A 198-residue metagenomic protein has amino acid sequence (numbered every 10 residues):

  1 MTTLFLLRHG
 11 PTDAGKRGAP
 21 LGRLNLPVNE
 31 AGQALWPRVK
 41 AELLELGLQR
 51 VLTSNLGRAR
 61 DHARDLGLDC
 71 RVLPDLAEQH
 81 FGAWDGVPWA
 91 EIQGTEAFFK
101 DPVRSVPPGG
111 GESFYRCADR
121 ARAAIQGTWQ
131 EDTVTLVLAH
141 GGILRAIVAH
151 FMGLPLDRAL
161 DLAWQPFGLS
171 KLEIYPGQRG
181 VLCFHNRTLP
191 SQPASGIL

Functional and structural regions predicted by a protein language model:
T2, V72, Q79-A90, E131 (+1 more regions): Acidic, low-complexity terminal tails and accessory targeting/binding regions of phosphate-metabolizing enzymes
T2-L68, E112: Active-site-proximal alpha-helix that buttresses catalytic centers in soluble enzyme cores
L4, E131-G142: Generic beta-sheet signal
T12, I143-L144: Short active-site segment of divalent metal-dependent hydrolases/proteases that encodes the spacing between
P27, L66-R122, F184, I197-L198: Phosphate-handling substructures
P37-A41, A118, R122-W129, V148: Generic structural signal for well-ordered alpha-helical scaffold segments
L44-G47, T128-V134: Glycine-rich phosphate-binding loop signature in dinucleotide/nucleotide-binding domains
T53-S54, D119, L138-A139: Short beta-strand scaffold positions
